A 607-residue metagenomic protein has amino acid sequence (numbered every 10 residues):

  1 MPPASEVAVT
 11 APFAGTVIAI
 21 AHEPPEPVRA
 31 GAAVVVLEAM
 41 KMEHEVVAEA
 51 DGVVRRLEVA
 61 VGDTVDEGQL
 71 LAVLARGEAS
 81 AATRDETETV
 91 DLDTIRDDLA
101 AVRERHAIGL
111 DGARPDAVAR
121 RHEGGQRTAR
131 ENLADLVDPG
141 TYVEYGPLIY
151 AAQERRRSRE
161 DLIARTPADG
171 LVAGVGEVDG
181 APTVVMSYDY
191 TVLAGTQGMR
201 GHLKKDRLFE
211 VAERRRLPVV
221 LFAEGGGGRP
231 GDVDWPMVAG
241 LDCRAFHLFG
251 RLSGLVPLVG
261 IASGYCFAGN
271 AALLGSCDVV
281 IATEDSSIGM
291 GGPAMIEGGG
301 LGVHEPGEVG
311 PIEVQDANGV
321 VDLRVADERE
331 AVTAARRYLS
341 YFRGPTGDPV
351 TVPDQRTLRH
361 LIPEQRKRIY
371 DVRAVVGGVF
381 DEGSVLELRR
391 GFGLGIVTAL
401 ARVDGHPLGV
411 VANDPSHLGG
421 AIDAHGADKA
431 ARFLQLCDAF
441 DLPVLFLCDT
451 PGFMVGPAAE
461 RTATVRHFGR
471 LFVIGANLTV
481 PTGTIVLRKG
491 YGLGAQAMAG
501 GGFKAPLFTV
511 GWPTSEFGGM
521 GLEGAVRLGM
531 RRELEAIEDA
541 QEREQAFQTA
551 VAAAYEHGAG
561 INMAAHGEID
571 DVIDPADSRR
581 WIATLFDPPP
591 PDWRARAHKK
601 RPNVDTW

Functional and structural regions predicted by a protein language model:
M1-V36: Acidic, low-complexity mobile loops and tails
P2-V9, A39, E78-T94: Periplasmic scaffold and linker elements that assemble and bridge Gram-negative envelope complexes
A11-V17, A48-R56, V65: Generic structural motif
F13, M40-M42, M498: Methionine-biased hydrophobic packing positions in alpha-helices, especially within tandem helical repeat solenoids
F13, R29, A50, D66 (+3 more regions): A cytosolic small-molecule/anion-sensing beta-strand core signal
E26-V47, D66-A82: Short hydrophobic beta/alpha edge segments that flank linear recognition/processing sites
A82-W607: Ligand-binding clefts of soluble mixed alpha/beta catalytic domains
